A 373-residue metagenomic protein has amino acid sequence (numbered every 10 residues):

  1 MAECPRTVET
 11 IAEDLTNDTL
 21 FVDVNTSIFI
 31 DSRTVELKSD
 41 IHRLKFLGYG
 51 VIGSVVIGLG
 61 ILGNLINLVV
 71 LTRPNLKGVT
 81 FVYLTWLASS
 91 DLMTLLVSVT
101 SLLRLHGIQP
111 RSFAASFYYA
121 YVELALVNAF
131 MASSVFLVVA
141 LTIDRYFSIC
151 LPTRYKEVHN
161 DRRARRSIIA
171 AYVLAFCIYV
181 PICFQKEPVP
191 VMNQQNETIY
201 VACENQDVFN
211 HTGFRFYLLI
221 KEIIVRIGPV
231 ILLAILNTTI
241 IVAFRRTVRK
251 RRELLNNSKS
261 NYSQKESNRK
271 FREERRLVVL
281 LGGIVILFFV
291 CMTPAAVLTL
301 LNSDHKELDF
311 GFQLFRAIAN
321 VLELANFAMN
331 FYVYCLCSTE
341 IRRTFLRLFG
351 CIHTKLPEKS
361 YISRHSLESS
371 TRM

Functional and structural regions predicted by a protein language model:
M1-L62: Extracellular N-terminal segment of 7TM GPCRs
F29-K38, G107-A129, E157, C177-G228: Loop architecture of class A 7-transmembrane GPCRs
H42-S54, V79-T142, Y146-K156: Extracellular TM2-ECL1-early TM3 structural module of rhodopsin-like
G53-I57, M93-R111, M131-V138, A175-Q194 (+3 more regions): Helix-to-loop junction signature of class
R154-F176: The cytoplasmic-loop to transmembrane-helix boundary for the fourth helix
E197-F209, V242-A295: Intracellular effector-coupling site of seven-transmembrane GPCRs, centered on the ICL3-to-TM6 transition
L232-L236, V285-V290, A296-L300, R316-H365: Seventh transmembrane helix
R252-E266, C351-M373: Non-transmembrane, juxtamembrane loop and terminal tail segments of multi-pass eukaryotic membrane proteins
